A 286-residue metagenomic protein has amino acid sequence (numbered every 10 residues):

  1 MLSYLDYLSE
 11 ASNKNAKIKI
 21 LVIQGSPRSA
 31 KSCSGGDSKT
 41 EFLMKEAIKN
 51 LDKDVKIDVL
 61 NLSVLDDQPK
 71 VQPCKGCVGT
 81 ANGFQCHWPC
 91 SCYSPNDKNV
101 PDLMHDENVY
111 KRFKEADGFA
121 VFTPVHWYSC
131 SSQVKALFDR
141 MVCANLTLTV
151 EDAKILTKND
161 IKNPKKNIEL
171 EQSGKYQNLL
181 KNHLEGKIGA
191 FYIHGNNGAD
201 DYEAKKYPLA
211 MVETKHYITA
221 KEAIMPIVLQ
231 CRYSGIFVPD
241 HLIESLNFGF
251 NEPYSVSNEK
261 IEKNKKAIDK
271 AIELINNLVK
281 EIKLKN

Functional and structural regions predicted by a protein language model:
M1-A153, G249-N251, S257-N286: N-terminal beta1-alpha1-beta2 submodule of the flavodoxin-like/Rossmannoid cofactor-binding fold
S3, S91-R232: Helix-loop-strand module that forms the ligand-binding subsite of alpha/beta enzymes
V22, I57-V59, F191, V238-S245: Conserved beta-strand scaffold positions in the cores of enzyme catalytic domains, especially in NTP/NDP-utilizing
S38-D52, T219-F237: Short, solvent-exposed amphipathic alpha-helices that sit in or adjacent to ligand/effector-binding or catalytic
D54-K56, G186, G235: A generic structural signal for alpha->beta connector loops
P226-Y254: Mobile beta-alpha loop/short-helix "lid" or hinge segments that flank ligand
